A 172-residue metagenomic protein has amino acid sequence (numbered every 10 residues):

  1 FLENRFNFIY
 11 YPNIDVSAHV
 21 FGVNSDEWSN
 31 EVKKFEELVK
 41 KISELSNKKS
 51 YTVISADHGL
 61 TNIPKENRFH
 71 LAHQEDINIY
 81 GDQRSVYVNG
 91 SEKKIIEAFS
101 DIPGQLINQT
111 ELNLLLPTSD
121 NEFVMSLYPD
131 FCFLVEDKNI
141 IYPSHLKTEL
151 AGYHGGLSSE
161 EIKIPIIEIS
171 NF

Functional and structural regions predicted by a protein language model:
F1-F172: Feature captures the catalytic ectodomains and active-site-proximal regions of enzymes that hydrolyze or transfer
